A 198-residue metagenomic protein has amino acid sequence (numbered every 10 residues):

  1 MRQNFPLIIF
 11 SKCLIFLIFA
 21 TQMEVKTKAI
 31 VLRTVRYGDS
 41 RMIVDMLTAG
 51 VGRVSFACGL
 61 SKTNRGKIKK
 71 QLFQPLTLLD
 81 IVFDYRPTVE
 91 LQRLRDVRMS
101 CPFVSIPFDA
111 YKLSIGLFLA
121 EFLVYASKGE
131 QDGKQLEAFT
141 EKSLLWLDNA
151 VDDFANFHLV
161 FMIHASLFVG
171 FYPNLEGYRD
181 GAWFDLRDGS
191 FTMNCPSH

Functional and structural regions predicted by a protein language model:
F16-H198: Non-catalytic alpha-helical scaffolds and adjoining flexible linkers that form interface surfaces for assembly
